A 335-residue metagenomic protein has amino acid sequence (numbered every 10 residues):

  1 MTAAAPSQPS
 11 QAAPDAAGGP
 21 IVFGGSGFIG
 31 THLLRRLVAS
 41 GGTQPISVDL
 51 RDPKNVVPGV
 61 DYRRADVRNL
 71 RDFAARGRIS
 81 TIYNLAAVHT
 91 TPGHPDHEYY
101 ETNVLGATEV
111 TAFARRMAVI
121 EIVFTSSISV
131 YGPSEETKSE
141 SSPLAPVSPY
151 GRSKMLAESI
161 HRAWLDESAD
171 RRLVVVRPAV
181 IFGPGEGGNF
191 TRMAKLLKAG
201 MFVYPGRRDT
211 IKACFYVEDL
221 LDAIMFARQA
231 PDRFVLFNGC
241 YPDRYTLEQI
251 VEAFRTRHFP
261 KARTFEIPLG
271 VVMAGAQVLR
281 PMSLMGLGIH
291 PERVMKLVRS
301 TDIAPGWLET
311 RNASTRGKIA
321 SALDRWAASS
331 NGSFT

Functional and structural regions predicted by a protein language model:
M1-P9, I303-T335: Amphipathic terminal alpha-helices
P20-S40: N-terminal Rossmann NAD(P)H-binding glycine-rich loop of SDR-like oxidoreductase domains
R64-L105, E109, F113, Y131-P133: NAD(P)H-binding glycine-rich loop region in Rossmannoid oxidoreductase-like domains and their noncatalytic homologs
E109-P149, A169: Conserved Rossmann-fold NAD(P)-dependent oxidoreductase catalytic core, especially the SDR/UDP-sugar
Y131-G132, V174-R192: Flexible, glycine-rich beta-alpha linker
A145-V174: Active-site Tyr-X1-5-Lys
E186-R192, G206-R228, F234-V235: Substrate-positioning beta->alpha
A227-G288, G317-T335: Mid/C-terminal beta-alpha module of Rossmann-like enzyme folds, strongest in SDR-family dehydrogenases/epimerases
